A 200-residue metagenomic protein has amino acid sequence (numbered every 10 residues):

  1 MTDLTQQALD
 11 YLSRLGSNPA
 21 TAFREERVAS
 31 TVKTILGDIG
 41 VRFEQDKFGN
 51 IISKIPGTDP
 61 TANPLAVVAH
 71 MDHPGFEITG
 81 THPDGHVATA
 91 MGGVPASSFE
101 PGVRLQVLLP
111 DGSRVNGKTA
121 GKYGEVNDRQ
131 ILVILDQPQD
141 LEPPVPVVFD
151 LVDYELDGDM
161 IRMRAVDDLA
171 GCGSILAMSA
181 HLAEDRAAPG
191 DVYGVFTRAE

Functional and structural regions predicted by a protein language model:
M1-E200: N-terminal hydrophobic/helix-forming segments and targeting peptides
